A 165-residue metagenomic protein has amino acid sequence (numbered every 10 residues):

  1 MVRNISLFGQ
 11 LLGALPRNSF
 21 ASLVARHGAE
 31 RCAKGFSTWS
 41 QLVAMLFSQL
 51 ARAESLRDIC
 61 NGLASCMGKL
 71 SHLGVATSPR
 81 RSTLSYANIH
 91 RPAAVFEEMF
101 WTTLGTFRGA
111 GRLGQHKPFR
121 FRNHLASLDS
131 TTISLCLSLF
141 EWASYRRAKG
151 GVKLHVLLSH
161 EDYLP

Functional and structural regions predicted by a protein language model:
M1-P165: Conserved, well-structured functional cores that handle cations and Mg-NTP chemistry
